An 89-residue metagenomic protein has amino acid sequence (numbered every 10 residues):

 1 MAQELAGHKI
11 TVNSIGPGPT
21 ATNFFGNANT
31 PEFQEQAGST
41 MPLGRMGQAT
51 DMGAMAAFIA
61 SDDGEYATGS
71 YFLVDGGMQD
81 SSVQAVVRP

Functional and structural regions predicted by a protein language model:
Q3-G7, T20, G47, A60: A short hydrophobic alpha-helix cap/turn motif
A6, T11, A67-G69: Short, small/polar-rich loop/turn modules that mediate ligand/substrate recognition or access, typified
G7, G16-N27, D80: Short, flexible catalytic-loop segment of classical short-chain dehydrogenase/reductase
T11-A21, A60, L73-D75: Conserved SDR Rossmann-fold cofactor-binding beta-strand/turn motif
N27-M41: A short C-terminal helix-loop "cap" of Rossmann-like NAD(P)-dependent dehydrogenase/epimerase domains
M41-M52, D63: A conserved structural motif in NAD(P)-dependent oxidoreductases
T68-P89: Short C-terminal tail/terminal secondary-structure segment of NAD(P)H-dependent dehydrogenase/reductase domains
